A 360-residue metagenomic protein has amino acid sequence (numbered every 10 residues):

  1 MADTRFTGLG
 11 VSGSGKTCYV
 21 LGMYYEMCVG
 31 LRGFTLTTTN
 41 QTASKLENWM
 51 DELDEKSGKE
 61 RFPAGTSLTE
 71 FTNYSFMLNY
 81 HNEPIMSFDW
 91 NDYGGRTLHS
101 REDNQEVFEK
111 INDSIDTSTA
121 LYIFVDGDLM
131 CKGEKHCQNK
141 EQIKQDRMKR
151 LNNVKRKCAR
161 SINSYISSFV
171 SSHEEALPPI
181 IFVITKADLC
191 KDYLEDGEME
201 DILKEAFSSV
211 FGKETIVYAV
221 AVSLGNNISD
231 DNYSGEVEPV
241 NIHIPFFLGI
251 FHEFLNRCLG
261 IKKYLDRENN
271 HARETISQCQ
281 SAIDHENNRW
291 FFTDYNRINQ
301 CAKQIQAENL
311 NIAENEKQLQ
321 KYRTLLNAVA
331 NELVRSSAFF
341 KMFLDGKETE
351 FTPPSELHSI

Functional and structural regions predicted by a protein language model:
M1-L98: Conserved G1/Walker A P-loop phosphate-binding module
D3-G8, L248-I360: C-terminal non-catalytic interaction/localization modules
F6-G10, D89-D92, L121-I123, P179-K186 (+1 more regions): Extended hydrophobic secondary-structure segments that form protein cores and membrane-embedded regions
T7, C18-E26, K157, S161 (+5 more regions): Alpha-helical scaffold elements adjacent to nucleotide-binding pockets in ATP/GTP-utilizing enzyme cores
D89-W90, G94-S114: Long, contiguous juxta-domain segments that are non-catalytic but functionally important
G94-R96, G127-M130, A187-C190, S223-I228: Conserved nucleotide-binding/hydrolysis micro-motifs of P-loop NTPases
Q105-K213: Conserved C-terminal guanine-recognition region of P-loop GTPase G domains, centered on the G4
L189-N256: Canonical P-loop GTPase G-domain recognition
